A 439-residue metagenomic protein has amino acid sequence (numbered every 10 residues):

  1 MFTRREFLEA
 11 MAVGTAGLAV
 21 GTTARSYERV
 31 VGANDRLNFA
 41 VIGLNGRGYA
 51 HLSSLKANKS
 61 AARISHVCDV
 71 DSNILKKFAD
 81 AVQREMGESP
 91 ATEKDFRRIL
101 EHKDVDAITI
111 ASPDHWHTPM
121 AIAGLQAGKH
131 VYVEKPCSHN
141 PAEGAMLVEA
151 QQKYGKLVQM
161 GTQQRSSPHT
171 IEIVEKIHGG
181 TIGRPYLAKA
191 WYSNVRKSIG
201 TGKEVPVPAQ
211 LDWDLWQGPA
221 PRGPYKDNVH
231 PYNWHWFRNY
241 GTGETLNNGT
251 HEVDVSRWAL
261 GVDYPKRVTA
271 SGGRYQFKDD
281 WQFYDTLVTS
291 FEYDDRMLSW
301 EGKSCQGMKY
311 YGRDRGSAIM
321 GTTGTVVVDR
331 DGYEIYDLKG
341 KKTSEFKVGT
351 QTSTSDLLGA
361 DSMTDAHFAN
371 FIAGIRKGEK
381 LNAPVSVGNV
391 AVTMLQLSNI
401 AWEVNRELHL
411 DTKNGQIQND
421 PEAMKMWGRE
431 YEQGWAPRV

Functional and structural regions predicted by a protein language model:
M1-V133, A142-L157: N-terminal glycine-/serine-/threonine-rich beta1-alpha1-beta2 phosphate-ribose binding loop of Rossmann-like
A10, H51, I74, F78 (+7 more regions): Alpha-helical packing segments of well-folded alpha/beta enzyme cores
A33-N34, K59, E101-H102, Q126 (+6 more regions): Extracellular/periplasmic catalytic domains that process cell-envelope and extracellular macromolecules
G48, T92, H117, S166-H169 (+3 more regions): Conserved donor sugar-nucleotide recognition element shared by glycan-biosynthetic enzymes
I74, G87, A111-H115, S138-A142 (+5 more regions): Alpha-helix capping and helix-loop boundary segments enriched in small/acidic/polar residues
I110-S112, E134, G161-Q163, G388-L395: Conserved beta-strand->loop/alpha-helix structural units within folded catalytic cores of enzymes with alpha/beta
H130-Y132, C137-L215: A contiguous active-site-proximal alpha/beta segment in oxidoreductase catalytic domains
E172, R184-A190, V195-S386, V390-V439: Contiguous beta-strand/loop segments that form the cofactor/metal-binding neighborhood of enzyme cores
